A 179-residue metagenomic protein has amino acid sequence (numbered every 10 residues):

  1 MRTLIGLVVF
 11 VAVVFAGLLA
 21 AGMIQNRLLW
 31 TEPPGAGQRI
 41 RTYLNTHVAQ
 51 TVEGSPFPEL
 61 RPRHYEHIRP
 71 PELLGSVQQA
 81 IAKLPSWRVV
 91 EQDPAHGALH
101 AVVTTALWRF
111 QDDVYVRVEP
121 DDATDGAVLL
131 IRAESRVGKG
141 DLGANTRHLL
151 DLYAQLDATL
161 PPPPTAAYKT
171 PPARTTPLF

Functional and structural regions predicted by a protein language model:
R2-L7, G17-F179: Ser/Thr-rich, low-complexity intrinsically disordered terminal regions
V11-F15: AAA+ P-loop ATPase mechanoenzymes
